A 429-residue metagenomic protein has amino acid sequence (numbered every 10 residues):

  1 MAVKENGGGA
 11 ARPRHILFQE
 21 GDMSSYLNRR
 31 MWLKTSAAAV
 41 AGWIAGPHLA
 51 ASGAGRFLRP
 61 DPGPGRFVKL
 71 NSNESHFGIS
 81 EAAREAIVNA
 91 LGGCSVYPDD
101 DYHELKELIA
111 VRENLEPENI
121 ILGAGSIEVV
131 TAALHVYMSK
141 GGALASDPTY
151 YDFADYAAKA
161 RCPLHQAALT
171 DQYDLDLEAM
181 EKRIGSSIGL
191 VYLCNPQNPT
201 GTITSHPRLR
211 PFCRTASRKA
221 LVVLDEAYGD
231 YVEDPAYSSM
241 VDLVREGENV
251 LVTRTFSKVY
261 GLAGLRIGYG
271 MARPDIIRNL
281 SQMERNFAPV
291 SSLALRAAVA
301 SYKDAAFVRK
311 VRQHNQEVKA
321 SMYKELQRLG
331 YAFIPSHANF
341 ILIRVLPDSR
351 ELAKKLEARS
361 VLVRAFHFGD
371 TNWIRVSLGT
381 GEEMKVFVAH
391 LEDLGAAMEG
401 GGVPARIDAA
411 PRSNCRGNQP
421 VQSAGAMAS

Functional and structural regions predicted by a protein language model:
F18-V40: N-terminal secretory signal peptides and thylakoid transit peptides that target proteins across membranes
S36-V96, V111, S187, C415: N-terminal "arm"/small-domain region of PLP-dependent enzymes with the aminotransferase-like
H103-G142: Phosphate-binding glycine-rich loop
V136-Y156: Conserved PLP-anchoring active-site segment centered on the Schiff-base-forming lysine
L169-D171, N315-Q316, K324-R359, C415 (+2 more regions): Conserved PLP-binding catalytic core of the aspartate aminotransferase-like
L177-G185, P199-V222, E226-V259: Active-site pre-lysine segment of PLP-dependent enzymes
N249-I334: PLP-dependent aminotransferase class I/II
K355-R359, H367-S429: PLP-dependent enzyme catalytic core of the Aspartate aminotransferase-like
